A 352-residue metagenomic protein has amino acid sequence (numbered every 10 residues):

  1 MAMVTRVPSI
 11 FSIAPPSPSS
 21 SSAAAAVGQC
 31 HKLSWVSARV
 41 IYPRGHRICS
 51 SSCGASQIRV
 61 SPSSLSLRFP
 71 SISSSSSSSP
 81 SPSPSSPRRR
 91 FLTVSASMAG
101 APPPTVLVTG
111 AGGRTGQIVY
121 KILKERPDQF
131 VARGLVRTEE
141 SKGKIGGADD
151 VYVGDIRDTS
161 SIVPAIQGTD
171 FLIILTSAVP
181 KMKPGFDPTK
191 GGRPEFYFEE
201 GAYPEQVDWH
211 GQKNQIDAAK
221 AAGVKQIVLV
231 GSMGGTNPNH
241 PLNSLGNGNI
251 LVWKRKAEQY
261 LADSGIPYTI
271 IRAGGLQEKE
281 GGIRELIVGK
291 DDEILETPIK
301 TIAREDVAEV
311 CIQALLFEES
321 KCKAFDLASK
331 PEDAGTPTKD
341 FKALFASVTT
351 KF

Functional and structural regions predicted by a protein language model:
M1-P87, T93-A96: N-terminal chloroplast transit peptides
S97-Q129, V136: N-terminal Rossmann NAD(P)H-binding glycine-rich loop of SDR-like oxidoreductase domains
G100, V106-L107, A111, G134-A222: NAD(P)H-binding glycine-rich loop region in Rossmannoid oxidoreductase-like domains and their noncatalytic homologs
T115, L172, L261, I271 (+2 more regions): Non-catalytic, hydrophobic alpha-helical segments
T115-L123, Q215, A257, C311: Hydrophobic residues within alpha-helices that form the first helical element adjacent to the glycine-rich loop
A178-I299: Glycine-/Pro-rich loop/turn segments that contact NAD(P) or position catalytic residues in Rossmann-like domains
G211-Q212, V252-W253, E296-L315, K323: Substrate-positioning beta->alpha
F317-K339: Core catalytic loop region at the nicotinamide-binding pocket of NAD(P)H-dependent oxidoreductases
